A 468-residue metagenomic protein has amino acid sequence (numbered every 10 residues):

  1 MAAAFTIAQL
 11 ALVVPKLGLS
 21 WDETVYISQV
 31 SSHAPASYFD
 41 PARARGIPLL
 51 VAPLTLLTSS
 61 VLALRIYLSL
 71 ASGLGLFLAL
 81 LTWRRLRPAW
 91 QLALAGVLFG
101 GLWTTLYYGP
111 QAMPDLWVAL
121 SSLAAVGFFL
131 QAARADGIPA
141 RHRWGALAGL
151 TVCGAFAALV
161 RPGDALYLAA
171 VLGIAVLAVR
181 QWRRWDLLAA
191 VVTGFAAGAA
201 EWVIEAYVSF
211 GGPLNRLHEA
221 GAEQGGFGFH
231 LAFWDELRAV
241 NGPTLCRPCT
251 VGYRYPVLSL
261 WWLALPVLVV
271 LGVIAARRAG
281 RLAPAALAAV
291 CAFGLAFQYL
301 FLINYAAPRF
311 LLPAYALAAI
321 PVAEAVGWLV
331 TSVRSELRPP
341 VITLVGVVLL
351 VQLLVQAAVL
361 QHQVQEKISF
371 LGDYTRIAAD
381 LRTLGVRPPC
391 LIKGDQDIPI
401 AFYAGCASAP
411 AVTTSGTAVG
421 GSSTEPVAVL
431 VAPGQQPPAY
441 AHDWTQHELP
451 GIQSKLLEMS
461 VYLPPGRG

Functional and structural regions predicted by a protein language model:
A2, A196, V326-L360: Signature aromatic-anchored transmembrane alpha helix within multi-pass, membrane-resident enzymes that catalyze glycan
I66-R87, A124: Transmembrane-helix motifs of polytopic, lipid-linked glycan transferases
L68, T104, P110-V118: Short acidic/glycine- and proline-prone juxtamembrane loop motifs at membrane-interface regions of multi-pass membrane
Y108-G109, D115, V160, W261-W262 (+2 more regions): Hydrophobic/aromatic-rich transmembrane helices and adjacent perimembrane loops
Q131-A135, P139, L147, L166-A199 (+1 more regions): Perimembrane helix-loop-helix junctions
V176, P248-P284, A292-L295: Hydrophobic, aromatic-rich transmembrane alpha-helices and their immediate juxtamembrane boundary segments
W185-L258: Membrane-lumen/periplasm interface segments of specific transmembrane helices in polyprenyl phosphate-linked
K367, L371, A379-P437: Short periplasmic/luminal acceptor-recognition loop of GT-C membrane glycosyltransferases, typified by
